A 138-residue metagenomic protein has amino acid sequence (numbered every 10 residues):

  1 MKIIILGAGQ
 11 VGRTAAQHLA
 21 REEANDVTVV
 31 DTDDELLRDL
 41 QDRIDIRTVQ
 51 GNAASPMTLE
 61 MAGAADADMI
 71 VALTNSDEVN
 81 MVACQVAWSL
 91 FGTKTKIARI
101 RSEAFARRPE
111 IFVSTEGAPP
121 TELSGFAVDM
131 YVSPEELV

Functional and structural regions predicted by a protein language model:
M1-V138: Cytosolic regulatory regions of ion transport systems
